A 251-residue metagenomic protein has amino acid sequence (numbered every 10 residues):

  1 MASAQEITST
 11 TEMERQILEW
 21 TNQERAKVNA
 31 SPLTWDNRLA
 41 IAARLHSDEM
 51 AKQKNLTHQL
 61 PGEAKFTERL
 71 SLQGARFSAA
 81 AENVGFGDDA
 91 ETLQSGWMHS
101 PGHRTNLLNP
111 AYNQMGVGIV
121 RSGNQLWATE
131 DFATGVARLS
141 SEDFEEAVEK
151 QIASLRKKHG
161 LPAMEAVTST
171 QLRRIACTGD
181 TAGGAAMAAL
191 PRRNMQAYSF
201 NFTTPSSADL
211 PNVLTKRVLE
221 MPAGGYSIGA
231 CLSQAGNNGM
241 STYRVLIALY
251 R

Functional and structural regions predicted by a protein language model:
A2-R251: Functional surface patches built around histidine and acidic residues
